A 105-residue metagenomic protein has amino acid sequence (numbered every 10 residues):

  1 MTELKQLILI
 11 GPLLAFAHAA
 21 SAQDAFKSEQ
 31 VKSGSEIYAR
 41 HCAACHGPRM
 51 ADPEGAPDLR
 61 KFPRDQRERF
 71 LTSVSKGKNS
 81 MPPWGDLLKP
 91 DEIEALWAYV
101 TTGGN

Functional and structural regions predicted by a protein language model:
M1-Q30, S73, L87, Y99-N105: Post-cleavage N-terminal segment of exported redox proteins
G11, Q23, G34, L59 (+2 more regions): Generic anion/oxyanion-binding catalytic loop in active/binding sites
L14-F16, E36, E68, W97: Intrinsically disordered, low-complexity segments enriched in small/polar residues
S28-E36, G47-K78: Gly/Gly-Pro-rich "capping" loops immediately C-terminal to redox-active cysteine motifs in periplasmic/lumenal
A39: Residues immediately within or flanking Cys/His clusters that coordinate Zn2+ in small zinc-binding modules
C42-C45: Short cysteine clusters
P53-R60, S75-N105: Axial heme c-ligation environment in periplasmic c-type cytochrome domains
